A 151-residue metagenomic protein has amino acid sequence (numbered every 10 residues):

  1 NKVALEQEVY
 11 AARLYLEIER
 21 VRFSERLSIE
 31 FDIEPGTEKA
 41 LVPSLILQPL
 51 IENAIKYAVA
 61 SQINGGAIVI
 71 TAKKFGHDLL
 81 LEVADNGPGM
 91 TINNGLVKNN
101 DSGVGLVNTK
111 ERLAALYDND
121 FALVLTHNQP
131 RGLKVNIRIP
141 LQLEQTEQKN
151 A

Functional and structural regions predicted by a protein language model:
N1-N136: Two-component histidine phosphotransfer core
N128-A151: C-terminal end segment of the histidine kinase catalytic
